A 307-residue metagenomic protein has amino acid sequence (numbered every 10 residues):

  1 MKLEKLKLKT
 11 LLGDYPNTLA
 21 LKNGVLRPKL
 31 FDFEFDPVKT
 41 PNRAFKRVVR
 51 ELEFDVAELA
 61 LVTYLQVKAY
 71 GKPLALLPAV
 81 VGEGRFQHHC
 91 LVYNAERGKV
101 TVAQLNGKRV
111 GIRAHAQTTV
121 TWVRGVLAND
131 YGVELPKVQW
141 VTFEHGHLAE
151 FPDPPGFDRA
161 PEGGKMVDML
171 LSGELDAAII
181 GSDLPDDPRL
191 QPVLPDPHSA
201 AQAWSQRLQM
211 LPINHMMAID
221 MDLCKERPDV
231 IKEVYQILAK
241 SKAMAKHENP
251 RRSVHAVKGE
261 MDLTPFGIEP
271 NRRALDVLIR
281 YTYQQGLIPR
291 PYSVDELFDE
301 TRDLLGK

Functional and structural regions predicted by a protein language model:
M1-L6, K307: Basic/polar N-terminal segments that are highly enriched at the extreme N-terminus, encompassing both cleavable
K2, G98-A103, N129-K137, D168-D176 (+1 more regions): Secondary-structure boundary elements
K7, L26-V38, Y131-E162, M261 (+1 more regions): A local structural motif
K9-V133, V141-F143: Short, glycine-/small- and polar/acidic-enriched structural segments that line small-molecule recognition paths
V38-A57, Y70, V120-T121, G125-V126 (+1 more regions): Short helices/loops that flank or line small-molecule/ion binding pockets
P155-K246: Pocket-lining segment of extracytoplasmic ligand-binding domains
P212-I213, I288-K307: Conserved C-terminal helix/tail region of periplasmic/extracytoplasmic solute-binding proteins
A218, L223-L287: Secondary-structure end/capping motifs
